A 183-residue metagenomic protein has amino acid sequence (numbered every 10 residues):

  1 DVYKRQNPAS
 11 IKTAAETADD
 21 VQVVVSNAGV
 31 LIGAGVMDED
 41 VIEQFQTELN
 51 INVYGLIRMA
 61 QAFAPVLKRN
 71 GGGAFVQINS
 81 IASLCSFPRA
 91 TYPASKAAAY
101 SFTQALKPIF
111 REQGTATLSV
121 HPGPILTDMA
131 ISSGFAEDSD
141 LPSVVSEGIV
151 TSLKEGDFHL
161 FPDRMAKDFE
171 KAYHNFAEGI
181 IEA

Functional and structural regions predicted by a protein language model:
V2-Y3: Short, small-residue-biased leader/transition segments that mark boundaries at the very start of proteins
Q6-D20: Conserved Rossmann-fold cofactor-binding substructure of NAD(P)-dependent oxidoreductases
K12, L31-Q46, T91: Conserved mid-core segment of classical short-chain dehydrogenase/reductases
V25, M59-F63, L67, F102-T103: Hydrophobic positions on the long internal alpha-helix of Rossmann-like NAD(P)-dependent oxidoreductase domains
A60, S95-K96: Active-site helix of classical SDR
S80: Residue(s) in the substrate-gating loop at a strand-loop-helix junction that position the organic substrate next
S101, A105-R164: SDR active-site lid
